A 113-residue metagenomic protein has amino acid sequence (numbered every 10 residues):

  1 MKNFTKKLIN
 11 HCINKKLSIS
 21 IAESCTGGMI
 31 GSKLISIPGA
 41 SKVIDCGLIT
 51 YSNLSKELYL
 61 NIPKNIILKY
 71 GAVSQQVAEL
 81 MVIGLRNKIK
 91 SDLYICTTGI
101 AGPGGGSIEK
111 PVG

Functional and structural regions predicted by a protein language model:
M1-G113: Short alpha-helical segments enriched in small residues
